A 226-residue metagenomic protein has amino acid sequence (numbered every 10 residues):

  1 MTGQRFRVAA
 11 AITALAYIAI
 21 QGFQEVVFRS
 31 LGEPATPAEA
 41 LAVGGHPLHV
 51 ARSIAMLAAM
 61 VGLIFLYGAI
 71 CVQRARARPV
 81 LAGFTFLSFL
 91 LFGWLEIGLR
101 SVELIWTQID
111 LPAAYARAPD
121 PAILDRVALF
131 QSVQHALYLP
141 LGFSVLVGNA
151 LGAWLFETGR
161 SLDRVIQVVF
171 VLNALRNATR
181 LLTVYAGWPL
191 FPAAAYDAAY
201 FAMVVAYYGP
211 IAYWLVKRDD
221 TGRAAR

Functional and structural regions predicted by a protein language model:
M1-R226: Hydrophobic, aromatic-enriched alpha-helical segments typical of multi-pass transmembrane helices
